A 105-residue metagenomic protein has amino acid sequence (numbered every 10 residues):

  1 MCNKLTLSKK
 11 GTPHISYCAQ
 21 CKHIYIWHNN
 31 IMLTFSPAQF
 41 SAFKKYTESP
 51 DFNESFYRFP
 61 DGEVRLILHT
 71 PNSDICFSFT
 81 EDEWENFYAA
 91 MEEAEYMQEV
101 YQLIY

Functional and structural regions predicted by a protein language model:
M1-Y105: Positively charged, low-complexity terminal tracts and the immediately adjacent first secondary-structure elements
